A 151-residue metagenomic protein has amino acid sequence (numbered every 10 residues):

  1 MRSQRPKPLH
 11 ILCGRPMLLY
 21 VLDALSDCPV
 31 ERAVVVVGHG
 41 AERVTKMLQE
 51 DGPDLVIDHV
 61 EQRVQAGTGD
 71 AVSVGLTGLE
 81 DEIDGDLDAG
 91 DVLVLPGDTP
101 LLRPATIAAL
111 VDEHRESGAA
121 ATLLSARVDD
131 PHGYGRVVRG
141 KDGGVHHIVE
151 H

Functional and structural regions predicted by a protein language model:
M1-Q4: N-terminal nucleotide-binding beta1-loop-alpha1 segment
P6, L79, D86-G90, D130 (+1 more regions): Alpha-helix initiation/capping motif
K7-P8, G135: Extracytoplasmic/periplasmic beta-strand context in beta-sandwich domains, especially the cupredoxin/COX2 CuA-binding
P8-I11, H147: Conserved beta-strand positions that form and line the central face of beta-propeller blades
L9, H59, A121-L123: Conserved beta-strand scaffold positions in the cores of enzyme catalytic domains, especially in NTP/NDP-utilizing
I11, R15-G97, L101-D112, E116 (+1 more regions): Conserved N-terminal catalytic core of the sugar/cofactor nucleotidyltransferase
E42, L102-H151: Conserved core of the sugar-phosphate nucleotidyltransferase
